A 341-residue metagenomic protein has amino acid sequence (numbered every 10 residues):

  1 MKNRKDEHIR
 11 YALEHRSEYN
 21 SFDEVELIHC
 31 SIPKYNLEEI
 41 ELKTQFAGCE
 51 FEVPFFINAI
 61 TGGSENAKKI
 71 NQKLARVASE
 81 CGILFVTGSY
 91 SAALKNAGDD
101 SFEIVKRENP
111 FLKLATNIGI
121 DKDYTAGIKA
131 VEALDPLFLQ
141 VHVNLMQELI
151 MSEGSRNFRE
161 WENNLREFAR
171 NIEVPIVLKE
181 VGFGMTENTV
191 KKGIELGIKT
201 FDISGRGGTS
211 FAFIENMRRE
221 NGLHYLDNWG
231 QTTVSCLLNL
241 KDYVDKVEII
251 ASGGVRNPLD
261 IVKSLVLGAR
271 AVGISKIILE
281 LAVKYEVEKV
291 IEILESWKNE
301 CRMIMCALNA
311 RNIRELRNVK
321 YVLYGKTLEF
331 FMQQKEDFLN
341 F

Functional and structural regions predicted by a protein language model:
M1-A47, F51, K326-L328, M332-L339: An N-cap/entry alpha-helix motif that binds or orients negatively charged groups
Q45-C49, L74-E80, F102-P110, I128-P136 (+1 more regions): Acidic (Asp/Glu)-rich catalytic clusters
F46-A92: Active-site cofactor/substrate anionic-group-binding motifs, chiefly glycine- and Lys/Arg-rich phosphate-binding loops
F55-N58, I83-G88, K113-I118, L137 (+5 more regions): Hydrophobic faces of well-ordered beta-strands that scaffold small-molecule active sites in alpha/beta enzyme cores
I57, A78, L139, F201 (+3 more regions): Conserved, mostly hydrophobic/aromatic
I60-G62, Y90-A92, N117-D121, N144-M146 (+4 more regions): Active-site beta-loop-alpha junctions enriched in small/polar residues
N66-K69, S91-N109, K122-A126, Q147-R170 (+4 more regions): Active-site-adjacent beta->alpha loops and helix N-cap segments on the catalytic face of soluble alpha/beta enzymes
E160-K284: Glycine-rich phosphate/ribose-binding loops and adjacent secondary-structure elements that form binding surfaces
